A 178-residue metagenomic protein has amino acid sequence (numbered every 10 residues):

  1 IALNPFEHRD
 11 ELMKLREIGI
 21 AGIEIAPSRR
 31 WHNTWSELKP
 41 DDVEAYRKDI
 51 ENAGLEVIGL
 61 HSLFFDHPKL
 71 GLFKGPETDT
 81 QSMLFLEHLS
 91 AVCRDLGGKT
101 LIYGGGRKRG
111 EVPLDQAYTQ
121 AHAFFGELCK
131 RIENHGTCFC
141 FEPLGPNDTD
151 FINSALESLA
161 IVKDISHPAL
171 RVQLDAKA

Functional and structural regions predicted by a protein language model:
I1-H8: Boundary/entry segment of secreted carbohydrate-active catalytic domains
N4, H61-K69, D95-Y103, N134-N147 (+1 more regions): Hydrophobic transmembrane alpha-helix bundles
H8-R9, D79: Residues at or immediately preceding the N-termini of alpha-helices
E11-L12, Y46: Short secondary-structure capping/turn segments at boundaries of alpha-helices and beta-strands
L12, E17, G22-I23, R29 (+1 more regions): Acidic/histidine-rich catalytic cores of soluble enzymes
A21, I25-H122, G126: Structural motif corresponding to the early beta-alpha repeats
